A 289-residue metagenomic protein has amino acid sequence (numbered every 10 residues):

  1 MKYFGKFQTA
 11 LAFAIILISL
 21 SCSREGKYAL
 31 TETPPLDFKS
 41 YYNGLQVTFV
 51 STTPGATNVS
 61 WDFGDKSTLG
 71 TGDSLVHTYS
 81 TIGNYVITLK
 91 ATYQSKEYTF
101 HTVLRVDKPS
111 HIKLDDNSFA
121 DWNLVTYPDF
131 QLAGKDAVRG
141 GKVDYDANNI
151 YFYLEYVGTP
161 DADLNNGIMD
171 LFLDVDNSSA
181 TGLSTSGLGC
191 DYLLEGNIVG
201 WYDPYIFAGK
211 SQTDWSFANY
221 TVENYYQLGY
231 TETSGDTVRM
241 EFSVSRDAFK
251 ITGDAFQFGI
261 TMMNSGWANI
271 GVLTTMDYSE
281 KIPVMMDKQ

Functional and structural regions predicted by a protein language model:
M1-S21: Sec-dependent bacterial lipoprotein signal peptides
Y3, C22-K113: Extracellular/lumenal mature domains of secreted and surface-exposed proteins
T52-A56, V157-D161, D247-F249: Short solvent-exposed strand-capping/beta-turn motif centered on an Asx-Ser/Thr pair
V76-H77, R139-K142, Y226-E232: Beta-strand-rich interaction surfaces with strong enrichment in secreted/lumenal proteins
V103-S110, G271-Q289: Short beta-strand elements
P109-D115, A120, P128-Y205, S265-W267: Surface-exposed, glycine/proline- and aromatic-rich loop segments on solvent-exposed faces across compartments
N197-S234: Glycine-aromatic-enriched beta-strand/loop faces of beta-sandwich-type recognition domains, especially lectin-like
G235-D277: Ser/Thr/Pro-rich, low-complexity mucin-like regions that serve as glycosylated stalks/linkers or repetitive adhesive
